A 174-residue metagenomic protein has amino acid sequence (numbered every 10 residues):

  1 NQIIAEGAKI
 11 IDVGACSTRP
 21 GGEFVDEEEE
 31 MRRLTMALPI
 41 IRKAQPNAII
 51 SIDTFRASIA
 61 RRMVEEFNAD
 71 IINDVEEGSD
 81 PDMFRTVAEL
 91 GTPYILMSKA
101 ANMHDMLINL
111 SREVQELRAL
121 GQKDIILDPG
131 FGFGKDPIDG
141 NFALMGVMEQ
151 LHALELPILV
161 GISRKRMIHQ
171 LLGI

Functional and structural regions predicted by a protein language model:
Q2-K9, A37-A44: A short, N-terminal amphipathic alpha-helix
I3, G7, D53, I72 (+2 more regions): Conserved, mostly hydrophobic/aromatic
A5, K9, S111-I125: Phosphate/pyrophosphate-binding loops at sites that engage ATP/ADP/AMP, CoA/4′-phosphopantetheine, polyphosphate
I10-D12, C16-T18: Active-site-adjacent substrate/metal-binding segments within catalytic domains of carbohydrate-active enzymes
I10-I11, I71, Y94, D124: A short hydrophobic/small-residue beta-strand
G14, V75, D128: Conserved residues at the C-terminal ends of beta-strands
T18-K43, I49, F55-A60, V64-A119 (+1 more regions): Active-site-adjacent loop and "lid" segments of alpha/beta metabolic enzymes
I125-G134: Conserved strand-turn element in the central/C-terminal portion of the radical SAM core barrel that lines
